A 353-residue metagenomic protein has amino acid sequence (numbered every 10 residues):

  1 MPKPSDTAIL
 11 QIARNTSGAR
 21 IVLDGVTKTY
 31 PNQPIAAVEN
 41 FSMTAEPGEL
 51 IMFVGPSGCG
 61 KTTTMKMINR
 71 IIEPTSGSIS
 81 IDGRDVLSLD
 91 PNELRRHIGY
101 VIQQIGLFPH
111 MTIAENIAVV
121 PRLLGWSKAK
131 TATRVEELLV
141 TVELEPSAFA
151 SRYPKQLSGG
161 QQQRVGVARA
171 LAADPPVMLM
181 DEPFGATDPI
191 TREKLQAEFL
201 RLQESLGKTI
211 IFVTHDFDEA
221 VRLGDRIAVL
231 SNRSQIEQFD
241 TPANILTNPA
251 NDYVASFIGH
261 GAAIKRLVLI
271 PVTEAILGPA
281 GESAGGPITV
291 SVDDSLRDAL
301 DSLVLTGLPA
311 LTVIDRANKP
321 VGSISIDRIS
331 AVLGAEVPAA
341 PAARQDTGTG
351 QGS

Functional and structural regions predicted by a protein language model:
N69: Helix-to-loop junction immediately C-terminal to a conserved catalytic motif
D85-G99, L123: ABC ATPase NBD coupling module
A114-R122, A132, E136: Short helical segment in ABC ATPase nucleotide-binding domains corresponding to the A-loop/adjacent helical element
A129-A148: Conserved ABC ATPase "signature" region
Y153-L157, Q161: Conserved ABC ATPase signature
A172-P176: A short, proline-enriched helix->beta-strand linker immediately N-terminal to the Walker B motif in ABC-type P-loop
A284-P309, V313-A317, S325-S353: The conserved cystathionine-beta-synthase
